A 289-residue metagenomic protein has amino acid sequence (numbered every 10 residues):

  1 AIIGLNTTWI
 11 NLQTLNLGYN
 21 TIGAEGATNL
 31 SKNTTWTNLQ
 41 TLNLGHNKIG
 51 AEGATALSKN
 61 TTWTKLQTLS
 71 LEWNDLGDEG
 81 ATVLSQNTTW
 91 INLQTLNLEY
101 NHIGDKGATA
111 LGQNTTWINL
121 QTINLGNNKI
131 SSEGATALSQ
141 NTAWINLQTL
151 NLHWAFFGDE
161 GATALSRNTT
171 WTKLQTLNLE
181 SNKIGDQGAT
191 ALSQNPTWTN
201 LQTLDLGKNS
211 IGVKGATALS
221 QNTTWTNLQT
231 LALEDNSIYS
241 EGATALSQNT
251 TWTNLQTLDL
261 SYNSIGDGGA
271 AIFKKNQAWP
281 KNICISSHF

Functional and structural regions predicted by a protein language model:
A1-L15, F157, I238-Y239, W279-N282 (+1 more regions): Intrinsically disordered, low-complexity linker/propeptide segments enriched in Ser/Thr/Gly/Pro and acidic residues
A1-L5, G23-K32, A51-K59, D78-Q86 (+7 more regions): Leucine-rich repeat
A1-T14, K65, T230, T244 (+4 more regions): Long tandem-repeat architectures and their stereotyped inter-repeat linkers in very large proteins
T7-I10, T34-T37, T61-T64, T88-I91 (+7 more regions): Inter-repeat linker/turn residues at the boundaries of leucine-rich repeats
Q13-L17, Q40-L44, L66-L71, Q94-L98 (+7 more regions): Conserved hydrophobic beta-strand positions in leucine-rich repeat
T253-F289: Leucine-rich solenoid repeat scaffolds
